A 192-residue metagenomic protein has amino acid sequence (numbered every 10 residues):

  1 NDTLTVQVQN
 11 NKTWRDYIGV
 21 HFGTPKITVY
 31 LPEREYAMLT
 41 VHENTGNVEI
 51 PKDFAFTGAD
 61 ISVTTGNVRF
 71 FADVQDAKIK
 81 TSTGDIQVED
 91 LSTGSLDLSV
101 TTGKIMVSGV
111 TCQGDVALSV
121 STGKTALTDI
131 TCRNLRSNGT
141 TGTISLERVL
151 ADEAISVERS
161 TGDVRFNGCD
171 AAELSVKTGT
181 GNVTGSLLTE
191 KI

Functional and structural regions predicted by a protein language model:
N1-V63, N67-T81, D85-V100, K104-V120 (+5 more regions): Acidic (Asp/Glu) and glycine-rich low-complexity loops/linkers that are typically intrinsically disordered
